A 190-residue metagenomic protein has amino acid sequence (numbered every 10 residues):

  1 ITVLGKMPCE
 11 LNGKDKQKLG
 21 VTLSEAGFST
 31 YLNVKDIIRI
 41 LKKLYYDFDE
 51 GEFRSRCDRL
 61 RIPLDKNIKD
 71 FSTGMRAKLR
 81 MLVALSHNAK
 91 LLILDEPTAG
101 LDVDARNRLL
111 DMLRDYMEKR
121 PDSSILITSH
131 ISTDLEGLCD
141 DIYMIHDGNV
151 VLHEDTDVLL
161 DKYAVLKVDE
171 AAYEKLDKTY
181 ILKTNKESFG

Functional and structural regions predicted by a protein language model:
I1-E10, K14-D15: Conserved ABC transporter NBD signature motif
K14-Q17, L23-R80: ABC-family P-loop ATPase nucleotide-binding domains
G20, P63, F71, A77-K78 (+3 more regions): Conserved N-terminal glycine/acidic-rich loop preference
K42-Y45, V83, M117-E118, E136: N-terminal cationic-hydrophobic initiation segments that often serve targeting/anchoring roles
L85-K90: A short, proline-enriched helix->beta-strand linker immediately N-terminal to the Walker B motif in ABC-type P-loop
L92-E96, L101: Catalytic Walker B motif of ABC-type/P-loop ATPase nucleotide-binding domains
V103-A105: Helix N-cap at the start of a conserved alpha-helix in ABC-type nucleotide-binding domains
L110, R114-L126, H130-G190: ABC transporter nucleotide-binding domain
